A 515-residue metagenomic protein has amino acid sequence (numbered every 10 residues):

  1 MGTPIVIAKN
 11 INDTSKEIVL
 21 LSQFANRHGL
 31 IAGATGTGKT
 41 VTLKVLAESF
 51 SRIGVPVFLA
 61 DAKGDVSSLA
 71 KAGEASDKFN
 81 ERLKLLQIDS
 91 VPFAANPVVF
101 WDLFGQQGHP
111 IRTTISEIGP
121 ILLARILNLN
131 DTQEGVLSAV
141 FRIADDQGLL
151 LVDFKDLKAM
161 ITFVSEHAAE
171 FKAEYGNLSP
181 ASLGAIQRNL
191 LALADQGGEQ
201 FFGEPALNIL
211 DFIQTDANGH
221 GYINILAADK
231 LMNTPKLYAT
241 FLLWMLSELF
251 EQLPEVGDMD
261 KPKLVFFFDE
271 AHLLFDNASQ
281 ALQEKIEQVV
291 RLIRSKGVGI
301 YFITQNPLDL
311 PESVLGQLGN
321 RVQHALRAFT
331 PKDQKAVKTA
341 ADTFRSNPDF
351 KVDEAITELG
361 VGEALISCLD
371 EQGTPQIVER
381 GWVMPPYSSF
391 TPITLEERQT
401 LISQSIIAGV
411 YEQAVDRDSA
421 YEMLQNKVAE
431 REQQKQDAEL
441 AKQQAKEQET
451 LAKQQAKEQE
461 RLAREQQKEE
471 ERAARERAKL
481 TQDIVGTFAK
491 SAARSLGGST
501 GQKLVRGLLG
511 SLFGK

Functional and structural regions predicted by a protein language model:
M1-E17: N-terminal pre-Walker A segment at the start of P-loop NTPase domains
V6, P110-S116, L127, A355-R472 (+2 more regions): Conserved P-loop NTPase motor module
N12-S22, I213-Q214: Pre-Walker A adenine-sensing motif
I31, T35, P307: The conserved Walker
K39: Conserved lysine of the Walker
V45-A47, A70-S90, Q288-T374: Conserved ATP-driven motor cores of ASCE-family P-loop NTPases powering translocation/secretion/packaging/pilus
A47-V57, G64-Q288, I356-L359, A420: P-loop NTPase motor domains
R477-L512: Membrane-active amphipathic alpha-helices enriched in small hydrophobic residues
